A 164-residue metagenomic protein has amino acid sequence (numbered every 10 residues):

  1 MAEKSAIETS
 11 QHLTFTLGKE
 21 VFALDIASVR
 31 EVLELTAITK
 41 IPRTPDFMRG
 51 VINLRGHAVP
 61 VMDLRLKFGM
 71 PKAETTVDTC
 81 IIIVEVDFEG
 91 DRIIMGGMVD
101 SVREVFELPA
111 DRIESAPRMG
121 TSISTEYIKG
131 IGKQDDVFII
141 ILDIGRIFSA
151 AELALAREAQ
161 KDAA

Functional and structural regions predicted by a protein language model:
M1-A164: An acidic, low-aromatic, low-complexity terminal/linker signal
